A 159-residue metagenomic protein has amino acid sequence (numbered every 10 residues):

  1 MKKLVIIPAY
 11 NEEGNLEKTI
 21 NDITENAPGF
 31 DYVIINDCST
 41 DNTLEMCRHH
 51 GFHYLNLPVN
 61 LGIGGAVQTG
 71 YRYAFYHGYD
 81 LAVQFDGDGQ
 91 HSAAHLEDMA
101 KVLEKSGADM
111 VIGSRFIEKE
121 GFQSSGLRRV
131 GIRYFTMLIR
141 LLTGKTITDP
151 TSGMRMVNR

Functional and structural regions predicted by a protein language model:
K2-L4, D31: Cell-envelope/extracellular polymer assembly enzymes that use nucleotide-activated donors
L4-P8, N56: Short hydrophobic beta-strand elements that form part of the catalytic alpha/beta core underpinning NDP-sugar/donor
N11-E25: Short, well-formed alpha-helical segments that are part of the catalytic scaffolds of diverse glycosyltransferases
G14-K18, D41-H49: Acidic helix N-cap motif at the loop->helix transition within catalytic regions of sugar-transfer enzymes
P28, H50-G51: Short, structured coil segments at secondary-structure junctions
N36-L44, G89: A conserved acidic beta->alpha catalytic loop
L57-V59, I63-Y76, L81, A93-R159: Acceptor/aglycone-binding surface of glycosyltransferases and processive sugar-polymer synthases
